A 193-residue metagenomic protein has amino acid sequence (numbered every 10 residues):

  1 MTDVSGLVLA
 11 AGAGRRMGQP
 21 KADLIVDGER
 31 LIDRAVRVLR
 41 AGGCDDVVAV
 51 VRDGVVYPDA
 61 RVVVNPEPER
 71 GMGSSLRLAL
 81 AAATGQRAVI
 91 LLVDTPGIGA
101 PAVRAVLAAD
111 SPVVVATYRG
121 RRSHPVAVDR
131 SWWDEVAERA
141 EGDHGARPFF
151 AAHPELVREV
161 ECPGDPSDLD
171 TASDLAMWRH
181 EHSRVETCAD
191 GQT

Functional and structural regions predicted by a protein language model:
T2, E138-T193: Conserved alpha/beta core of the MobA/IspD/sugar-nucleotide pyrophosphorylase nucleotidyltransferase superfamily
T2-R122, P154-P163: Nucleotide and nucleotide-moiety/phosphate-recognizing core
R16, P101, E135-V136, M177-W178: Residues that scaffold the ATP/ADP-binding catalytic core of kinase and kinase-like folds
R30, P101, S131, G145 (+1 more regions): Active-site phosphate/pyrophosphate-handling residues
G97, A127, D168-L169: Short aromatic/basic micro-patch
R104-A152: Flexible, gly/pro- and Lys/Arg-enriched active-site loops
